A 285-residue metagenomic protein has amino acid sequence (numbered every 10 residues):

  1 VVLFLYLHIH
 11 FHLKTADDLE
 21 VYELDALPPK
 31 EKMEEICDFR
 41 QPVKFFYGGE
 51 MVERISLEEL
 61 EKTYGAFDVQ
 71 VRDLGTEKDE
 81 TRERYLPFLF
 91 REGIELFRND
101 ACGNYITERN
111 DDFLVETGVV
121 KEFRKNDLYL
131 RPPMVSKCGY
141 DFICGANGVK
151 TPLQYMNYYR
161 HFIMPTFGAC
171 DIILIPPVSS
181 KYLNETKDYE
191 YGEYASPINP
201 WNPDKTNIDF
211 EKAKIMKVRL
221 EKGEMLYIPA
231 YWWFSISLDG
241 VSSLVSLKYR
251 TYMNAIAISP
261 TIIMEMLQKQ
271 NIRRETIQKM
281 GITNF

Functional and structural regions predicted by a protein language model:
V1-M225, W233-F285: N-terminal accessory scaffold of Fe(II)-dependent oxygenases
